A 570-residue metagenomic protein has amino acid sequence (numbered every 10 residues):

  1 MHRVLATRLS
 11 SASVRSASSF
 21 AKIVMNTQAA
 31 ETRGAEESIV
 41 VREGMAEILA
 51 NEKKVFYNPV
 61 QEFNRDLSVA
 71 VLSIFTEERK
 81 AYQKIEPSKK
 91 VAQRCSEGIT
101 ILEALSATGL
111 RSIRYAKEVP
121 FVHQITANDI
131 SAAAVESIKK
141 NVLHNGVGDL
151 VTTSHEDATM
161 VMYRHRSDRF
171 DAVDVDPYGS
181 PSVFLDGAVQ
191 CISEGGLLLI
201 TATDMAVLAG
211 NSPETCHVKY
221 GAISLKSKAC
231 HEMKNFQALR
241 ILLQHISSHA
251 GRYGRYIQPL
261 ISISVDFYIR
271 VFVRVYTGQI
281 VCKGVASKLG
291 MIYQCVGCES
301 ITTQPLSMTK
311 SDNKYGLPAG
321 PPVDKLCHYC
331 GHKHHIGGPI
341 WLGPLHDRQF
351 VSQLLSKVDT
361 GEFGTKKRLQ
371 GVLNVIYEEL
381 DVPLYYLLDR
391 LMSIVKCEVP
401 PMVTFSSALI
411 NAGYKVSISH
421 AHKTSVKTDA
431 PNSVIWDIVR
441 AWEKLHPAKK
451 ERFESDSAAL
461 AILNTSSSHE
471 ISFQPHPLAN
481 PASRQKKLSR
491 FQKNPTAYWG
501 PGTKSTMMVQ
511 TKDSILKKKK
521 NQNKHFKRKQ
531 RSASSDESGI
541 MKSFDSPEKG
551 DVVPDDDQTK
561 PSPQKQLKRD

Functional and structural regions predicted by a protein language model:
H2-D570: SAM-dependent transferase fold signal centered on methyltransferase-like domains, encompassing both Class I
